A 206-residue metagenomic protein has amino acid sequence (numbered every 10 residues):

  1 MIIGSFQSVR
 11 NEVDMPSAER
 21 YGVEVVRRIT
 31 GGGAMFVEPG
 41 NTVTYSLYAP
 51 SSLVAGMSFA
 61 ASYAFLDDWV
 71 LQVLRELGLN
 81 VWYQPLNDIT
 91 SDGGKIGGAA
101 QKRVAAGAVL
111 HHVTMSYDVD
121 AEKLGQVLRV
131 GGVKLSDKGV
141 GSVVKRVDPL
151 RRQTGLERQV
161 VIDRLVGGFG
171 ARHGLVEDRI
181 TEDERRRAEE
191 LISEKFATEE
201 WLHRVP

Functional and structural regions predicted by a protein language model:
M1-M57: N-terminal lobe of the biotin/lipoate ligase/transferase fold
E12-V13, V54-F59, K123-G125, E157-V160: Short, conserved charged micro-motifs
V37, S58, S62, Q153-E157: Short alpha-helix boundary/capping segments
P39, D92-G93, A105, V119: Short acidic-glycine loop/turn motifs at beta-strand connectors
G40-D92: Contiguous, small/hydrophobic- and glycine-enriched helical/loop subdomains that border and often "cap" functional
D67-N80, K102-P206: Long, positively charged amphipathic alpha-helical accessory segments at protein N-termini or as interdomain linkers
Q84, G94, A108-L110: Short gly/pro-enriched beta-turn/loop segments at secondary-structure junctions
I89-Q101: A short beta-strand motif that forms the metal-chelation/ATP-contact edge of phosphoryl-transfer active sites
